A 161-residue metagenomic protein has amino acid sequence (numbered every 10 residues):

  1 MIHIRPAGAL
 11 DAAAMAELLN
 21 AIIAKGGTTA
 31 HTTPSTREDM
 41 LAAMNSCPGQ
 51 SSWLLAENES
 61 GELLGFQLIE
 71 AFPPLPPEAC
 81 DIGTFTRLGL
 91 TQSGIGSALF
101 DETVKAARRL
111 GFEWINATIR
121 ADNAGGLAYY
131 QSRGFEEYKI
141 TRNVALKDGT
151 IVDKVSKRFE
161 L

Functional and structural regions predicted by a protein language model:
H3-M15: A short beta-loop-alpha structural element at the N-terminal edge of CoA-dependent acyl/N-acetyltransferase catalytic
P6-A9, T32-G89, F100-E102, A106 (+1 more regions): Acetyl-CoA-dependent GNAT
E17-P34: Helix-loop element at the rim of GNAT/NAT acetyltransferase active sites that forms part of the acceptor-substrate
S51, V152-S156: Short hydrophobic/aromatic beta-strand or adjacent loop that forms the aromatic wall/cage of a ligand/substrate-binding
T86-G89, S93, A121-D122: Active-site acidic-Proline motif in GNAT/NAT acetyltransferases
Q92-K105, R109, A128-S132: Conserved acetyl-CoA-binding loop-helix of GNAT-fold acetyltransferases
A107-I119: Conserved GNAT acetyl-CoA-binding A-motif
N116-R120, Q131, E136-D153: Conserved catalytic-core motifs of GNAT/GCN5-like acyltransferases
